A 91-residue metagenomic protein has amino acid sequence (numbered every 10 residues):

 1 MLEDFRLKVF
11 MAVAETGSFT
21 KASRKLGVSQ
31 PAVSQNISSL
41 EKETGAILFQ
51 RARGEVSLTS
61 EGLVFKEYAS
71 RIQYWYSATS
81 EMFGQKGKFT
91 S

Functional and structural regions predicted by a protein language model:
M1-F5: Short helix-coil-helix linker/hinge
R6-V13, F65: Short alpha-helical "packing" element that flanks the helix-turn-helix/winged-helix DNA-binding module
A12-G27: Short helix-boundary/capping micro-motifs
S18-F19, I37, R51: Helix-turn-helix DNA-binding elements, focusing on the entry/boundary residues of the two helices that contact DNA
S29, N36-S39: Residues within the DNA-recognition helix of helix-turn-helix
E41-L58: A short LG(V/I)-centered, amphipathic sequence patch enriched for acidic residue(s) preceding the LG motif
E61-T79: Short, solvent-exposed amphipathic helices
Q85-S91: Interdomain hinge and pocket-entrance segments immediately C-terminal to HTH DNA-binding domains
